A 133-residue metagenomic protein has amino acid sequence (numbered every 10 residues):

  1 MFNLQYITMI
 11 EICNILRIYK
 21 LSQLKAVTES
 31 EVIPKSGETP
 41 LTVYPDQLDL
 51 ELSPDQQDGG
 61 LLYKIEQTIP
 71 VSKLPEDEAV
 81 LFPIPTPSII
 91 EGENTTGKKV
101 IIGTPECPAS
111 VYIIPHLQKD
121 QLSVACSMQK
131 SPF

Functional and structural regions predicted by a protein language model:
F2-T68, C107-P115: Solvent-exposed edge beta-strands and adjacent loop segments that serve as assembly or binding interfaces
T42-Q47, E91-P132: Short beta-strand and beta-hairpin "edge-sheet" elements
P54-D77, L117-K130: Oligomerization/assembly interface segments of phage tail-like spikes and tubes
L74-K98: Surface-exposed, low-hydrophobicity beta-strand/loop segments enriched in small/polar/acidic residues
